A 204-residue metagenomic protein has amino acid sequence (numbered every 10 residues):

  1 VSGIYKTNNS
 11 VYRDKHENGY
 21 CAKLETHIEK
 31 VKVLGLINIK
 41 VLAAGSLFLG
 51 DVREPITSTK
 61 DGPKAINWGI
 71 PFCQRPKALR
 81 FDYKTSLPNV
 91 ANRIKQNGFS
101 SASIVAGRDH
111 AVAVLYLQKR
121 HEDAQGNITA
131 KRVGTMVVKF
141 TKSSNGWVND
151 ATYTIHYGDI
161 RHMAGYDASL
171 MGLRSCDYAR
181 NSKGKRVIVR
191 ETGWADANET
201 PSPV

Functional and structural regions predicted by a protein language model:
V1-R80, K95, A106-V204: Aromatic (Trp/Tyr/Phe) and Gly/Pro-enriched flexible surface segments
Y83-I104: Short amphipathic, basic-aromatic surface patches that mediate peripheral association with negatively charged
